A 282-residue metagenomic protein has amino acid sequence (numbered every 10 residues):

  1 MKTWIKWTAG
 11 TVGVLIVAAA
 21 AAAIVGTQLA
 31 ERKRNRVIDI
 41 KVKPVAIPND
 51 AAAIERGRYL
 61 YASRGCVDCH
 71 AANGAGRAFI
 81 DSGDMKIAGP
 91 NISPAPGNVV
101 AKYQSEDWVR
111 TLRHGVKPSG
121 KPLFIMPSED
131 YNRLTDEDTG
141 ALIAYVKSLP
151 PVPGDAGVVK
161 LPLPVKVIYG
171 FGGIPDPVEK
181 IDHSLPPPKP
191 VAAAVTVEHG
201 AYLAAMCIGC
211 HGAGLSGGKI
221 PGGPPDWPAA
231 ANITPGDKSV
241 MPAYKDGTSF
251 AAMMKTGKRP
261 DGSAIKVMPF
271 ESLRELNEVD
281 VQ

Functional and structural regions predicted by a protein language model:
K2-V37: N-terminal type II signal-anchor transmembrane helix that functions as the membrane-insertion/stop-transfer segment
V37-A62, F171-A204: Electrostatic cytochrome c docking/interface patches
Y59-A71, P90, D107-R113, P127-S128 (+5 more regions): C-type cytochrome heme c attachment motif
A62-K86, H114-P122, L149-G154, A201-P228 (+2 more regions): Periplasmic/extracellular electron-transfer cofactor-ligation site, primarily the c-type cytochrome heme-c attachment
G74-P150: Membrane-embedded segments
I87-D107, E129-T139, A213, P228-M253 (+1 more regions): Electron-transfer interface patches adjacent to heme c in soluble/periplasmic c-type cytochromes and di-/multiheme
R110-S119, P175-D182, P186-P190, M253-D261: Short, solvent-exposed interaction modules
G154-Y169: Extended, well-folded interaction surfaces typified by the phenylalanyl-tRNA synthetase beta subunit core
